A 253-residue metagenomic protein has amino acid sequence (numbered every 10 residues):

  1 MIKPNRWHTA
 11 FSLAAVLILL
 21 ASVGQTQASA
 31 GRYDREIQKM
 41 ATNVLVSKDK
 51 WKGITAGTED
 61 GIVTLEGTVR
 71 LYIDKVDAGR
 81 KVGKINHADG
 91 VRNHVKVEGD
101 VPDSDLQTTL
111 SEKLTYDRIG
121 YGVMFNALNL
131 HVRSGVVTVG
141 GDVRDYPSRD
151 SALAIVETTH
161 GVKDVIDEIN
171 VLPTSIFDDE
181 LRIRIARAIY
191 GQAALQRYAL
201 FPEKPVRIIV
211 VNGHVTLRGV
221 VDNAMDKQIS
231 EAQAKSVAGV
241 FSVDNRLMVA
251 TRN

Functional and structural regions predicted by a protein language model:
I2-N253: N-terminal targeting leaders
